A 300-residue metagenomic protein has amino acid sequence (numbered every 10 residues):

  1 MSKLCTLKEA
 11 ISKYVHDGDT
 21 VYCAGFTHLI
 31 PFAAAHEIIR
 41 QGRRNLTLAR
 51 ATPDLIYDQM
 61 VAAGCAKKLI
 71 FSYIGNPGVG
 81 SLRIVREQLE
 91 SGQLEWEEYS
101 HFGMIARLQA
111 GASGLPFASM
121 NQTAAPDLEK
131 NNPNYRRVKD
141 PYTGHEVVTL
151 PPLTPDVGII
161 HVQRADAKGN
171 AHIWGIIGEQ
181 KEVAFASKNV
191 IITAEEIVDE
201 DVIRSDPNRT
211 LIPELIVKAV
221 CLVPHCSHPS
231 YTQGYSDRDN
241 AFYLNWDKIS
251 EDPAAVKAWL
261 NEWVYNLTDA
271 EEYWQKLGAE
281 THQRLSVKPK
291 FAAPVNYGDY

Functional and structural regions predicted by a protein language model:
M1-Y300: Conserved alpha/beta enzyme-core scaffold
